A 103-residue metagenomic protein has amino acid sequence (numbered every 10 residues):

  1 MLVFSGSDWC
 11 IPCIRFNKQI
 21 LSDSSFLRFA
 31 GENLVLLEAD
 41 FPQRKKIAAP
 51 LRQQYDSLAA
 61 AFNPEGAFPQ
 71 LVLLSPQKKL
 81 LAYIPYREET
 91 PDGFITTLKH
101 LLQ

Functional and structural regions predicted by a protein language model:
M1-C10: Short active-site neighborhood of thiol/selenol oxidoreductases, capturing the structured segment around
M1-L2, L36, L71: Hydrophobic beta-strand anchors of alpha/beta hydrolase catalytic cores
S7, F41-P42, P76-K78: Solvent-exposed coil/turn segments that connect beta secondary-structure elements in extracytoplasmic/periplasmic
I11-C13, K46-I47, L81-A82: Extracytoplasmic/secreted cell-surface and envelope-processing proteins
P12-F29: Typically the conserved alpha-helix immediately C-terminal to a functionally engaged Cys/Sec in thioredoxin-like
Q19, A60-Q103: Non-catalytic, surface beta->alpha helical segment in thiol-disulfide oxidoreductase systems
F26-Q53: Thiol-based oxidoreductase modules, predominantly thioredoxin-like and allied folds used for disulfide exchange
